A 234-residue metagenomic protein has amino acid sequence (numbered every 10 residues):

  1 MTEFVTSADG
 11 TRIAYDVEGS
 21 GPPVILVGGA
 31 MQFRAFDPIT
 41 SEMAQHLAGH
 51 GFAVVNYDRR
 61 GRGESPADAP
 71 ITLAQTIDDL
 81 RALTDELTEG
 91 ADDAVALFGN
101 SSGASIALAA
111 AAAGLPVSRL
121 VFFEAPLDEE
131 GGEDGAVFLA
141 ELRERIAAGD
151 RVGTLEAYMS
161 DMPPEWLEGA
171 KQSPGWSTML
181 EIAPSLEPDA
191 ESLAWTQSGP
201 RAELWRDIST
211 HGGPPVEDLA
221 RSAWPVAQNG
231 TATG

Functional and structural regions predicted by a protein language model:
F4-P66: Conserved HGGG/HGGXW glycine-rich cap/lid loop of the alpha/beta-hydrolase fold
L26-A30, F98, G212: Short hydrophobic segments within beta-strands
S41-Q45, T84, R143, A183 (+1 more regions): Short amphipathic alpha-helical segments and helix-helix/interface helices
E42, Q75-A82, E141, G153 (+4 more regions): Alpha-helical elements of Rossmann-like donor-binding domains used by nucleotide-donor carbohydrate transfer enzymes
Q45-G49, N56-V95: Active-site loop/oxyanion-hole signature of alpha/beta-hydrolase fold enzymes
D92-G131: Conserved hydrolase catalytic core segment
A125-S177, E187-A194, L204: Helix-rich cap/lid subdomain of alpha/beta-hydrolase
G175-R221, A227-Q228, A232-G234: Conserved serine/cysteine hydrolase catalytic core
